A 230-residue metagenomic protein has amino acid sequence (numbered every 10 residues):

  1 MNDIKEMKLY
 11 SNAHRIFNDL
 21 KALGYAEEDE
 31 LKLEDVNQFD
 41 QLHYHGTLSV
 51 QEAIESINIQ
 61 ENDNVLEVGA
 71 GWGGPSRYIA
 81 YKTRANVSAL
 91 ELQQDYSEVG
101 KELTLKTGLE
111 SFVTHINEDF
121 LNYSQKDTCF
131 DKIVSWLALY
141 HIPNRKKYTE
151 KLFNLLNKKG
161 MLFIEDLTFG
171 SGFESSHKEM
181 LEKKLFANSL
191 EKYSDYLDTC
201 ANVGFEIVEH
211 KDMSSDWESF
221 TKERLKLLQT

Functional and structural regions predicted by a protein language model:
M1-A22: N-terminal auxiliary segments of SAM/dcSAM-dependent transferases
H43-E61: Conserved alpha-helix/loop element of class I SAM-dependent methyltransferases that forms part of the SAM/SAH-binding
L66-V68, W72-N122: Class I SAM-dependent methyltransferase SAM/SAH-binding core
Y123-I133: A short acidic, Gly/Pro-enriched loop at the edge of an enzyme's catalytic core that lines a small-molecule cofactor
K146-M161: A short glycine-rich, Lys/Arg-flanked "PGG" loop and its adjoining helix->strand segment in the class I
L167-A187: Short, glycine-/aromatic-enriched active-site segment of Class I SAM-dependent methyltransferases
S189-G204: Short alpha-helix
K211-T230: C-terminal helical/coil "lid" or tail adjacent to the Rossmann-like core of SAM-dependent
